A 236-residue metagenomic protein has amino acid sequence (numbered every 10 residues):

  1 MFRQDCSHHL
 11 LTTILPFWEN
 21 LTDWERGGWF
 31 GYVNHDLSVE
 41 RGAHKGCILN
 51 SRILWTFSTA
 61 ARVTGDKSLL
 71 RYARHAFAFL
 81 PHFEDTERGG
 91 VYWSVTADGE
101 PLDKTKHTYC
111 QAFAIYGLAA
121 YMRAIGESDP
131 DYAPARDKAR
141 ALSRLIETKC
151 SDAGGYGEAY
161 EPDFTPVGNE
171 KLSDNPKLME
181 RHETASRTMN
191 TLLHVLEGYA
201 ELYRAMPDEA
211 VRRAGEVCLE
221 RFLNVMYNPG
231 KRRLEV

Functional and structural regions predicted by a protein language model:
M1-V236: Glycan-recognition and catalytic cores of secretory/periplasmic carbohydrate-active enzymes
